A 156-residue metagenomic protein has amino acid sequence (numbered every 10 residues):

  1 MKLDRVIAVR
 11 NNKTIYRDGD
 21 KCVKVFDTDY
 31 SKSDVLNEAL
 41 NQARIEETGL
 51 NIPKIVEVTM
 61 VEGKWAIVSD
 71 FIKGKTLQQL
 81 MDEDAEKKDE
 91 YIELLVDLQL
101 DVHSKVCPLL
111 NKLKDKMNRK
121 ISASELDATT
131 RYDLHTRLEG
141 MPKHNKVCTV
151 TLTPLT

Functional and structural regions predicted by a protein language model:
M1-K2: Juxta-kinase regulatory segment immediately upstream of eukaryotic protein kinase catalytic domains
V6-V35: ATP-binding glycine-rich loop module of kinase domains
I15-R17, Y132-T156: Active-site acidic catalytic loop and adjacent metal/ATP-binding pocket of ATP-dependent phosphoryl transfer enzymes
D27, E46, M81: Short, flexible helix/strand-to-coil boundary loops that buttress conserved ligand/catalytic motifs in alpha/beta
K32-T48: The N-lobe alphaC helix and its flanking beta3-alphaC-beta4 segment of protein kinase-like domains, centered on
K54-W65: Short beta-strand micro-motifs within the conserved protein kinase catalytic domain, predominantly in the N-lobe
G63-T76: Conserved short submotifs of the Hanks-type protein kinase catalytic core that shape the nucleotide-binding pocket
Q78-L113, H135-M141, N145: Conserved kinase catalytic-core helix
